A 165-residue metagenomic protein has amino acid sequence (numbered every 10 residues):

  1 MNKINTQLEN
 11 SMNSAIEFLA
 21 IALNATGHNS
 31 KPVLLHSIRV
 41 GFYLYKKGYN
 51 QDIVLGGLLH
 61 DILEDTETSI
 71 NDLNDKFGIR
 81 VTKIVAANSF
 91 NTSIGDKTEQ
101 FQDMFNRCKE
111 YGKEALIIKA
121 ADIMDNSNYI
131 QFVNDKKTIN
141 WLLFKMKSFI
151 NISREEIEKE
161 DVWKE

Functional and structural regions predicted by a protein language model:
M1-E165: Active-site helical microenvironments for divalent-metal-assisted chemistry
